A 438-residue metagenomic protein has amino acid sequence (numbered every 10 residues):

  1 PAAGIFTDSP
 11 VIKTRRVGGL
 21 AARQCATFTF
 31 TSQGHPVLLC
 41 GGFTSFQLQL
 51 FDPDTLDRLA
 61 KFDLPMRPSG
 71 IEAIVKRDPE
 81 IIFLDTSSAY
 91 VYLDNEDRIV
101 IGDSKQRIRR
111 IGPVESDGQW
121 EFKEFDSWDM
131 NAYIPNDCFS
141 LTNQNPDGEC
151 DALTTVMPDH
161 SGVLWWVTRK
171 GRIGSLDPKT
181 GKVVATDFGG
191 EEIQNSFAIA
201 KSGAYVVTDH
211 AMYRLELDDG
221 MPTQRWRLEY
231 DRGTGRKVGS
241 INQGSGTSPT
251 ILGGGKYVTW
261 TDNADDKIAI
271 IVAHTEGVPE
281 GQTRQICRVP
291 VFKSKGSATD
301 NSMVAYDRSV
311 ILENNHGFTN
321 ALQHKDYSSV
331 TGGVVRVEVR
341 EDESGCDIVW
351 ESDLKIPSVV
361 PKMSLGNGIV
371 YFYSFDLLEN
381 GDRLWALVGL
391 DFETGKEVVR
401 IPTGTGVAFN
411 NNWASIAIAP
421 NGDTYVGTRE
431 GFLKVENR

Functional and structural regions predicted by a protein language model:
P1-L48, T86-D97: Beta-strand-rich domains and repeat architectures in extracellular enzymes and scaffolds, especially beta-propellers
G4-R16, K61-I82, E121-D147, G190 (+4 more regions): Surface-exposed loop and turn segments in beta-propeller and other repeat-based domains that flank or scaffold
L20-F30, P68-Y92, A132-V156, G190-K201 (+4 more regions): Repeated scaffold domains used in trafficking and secretory/extracellular systems, primarily beta-propellers
F30-G34, L93-E96, P158-S161, I199-K201 (+4 more regions): Residue-level detector of Asp-centered blade-edge/turn motifs that repeat once per structural unit in beta-propeller
P36-L39, R98-G102, V163-V167, G203-V206 (+5 more regions): Conserved beta-propeller blade signature
F43-D52, K105-Q119, K170-D177, H210-E216 (+4 more regions): Structural motif
K256-W260, D300-G406: Loop/turn-rich, solvent-exposed surfaces of beta-rich toroidal or solenoidal domains
N410-R438: Blade-level signature of beta-propeller repeat domains, shared across WD40, Kelch, NHL, RCC1 and BNR/Asp-box propellers
